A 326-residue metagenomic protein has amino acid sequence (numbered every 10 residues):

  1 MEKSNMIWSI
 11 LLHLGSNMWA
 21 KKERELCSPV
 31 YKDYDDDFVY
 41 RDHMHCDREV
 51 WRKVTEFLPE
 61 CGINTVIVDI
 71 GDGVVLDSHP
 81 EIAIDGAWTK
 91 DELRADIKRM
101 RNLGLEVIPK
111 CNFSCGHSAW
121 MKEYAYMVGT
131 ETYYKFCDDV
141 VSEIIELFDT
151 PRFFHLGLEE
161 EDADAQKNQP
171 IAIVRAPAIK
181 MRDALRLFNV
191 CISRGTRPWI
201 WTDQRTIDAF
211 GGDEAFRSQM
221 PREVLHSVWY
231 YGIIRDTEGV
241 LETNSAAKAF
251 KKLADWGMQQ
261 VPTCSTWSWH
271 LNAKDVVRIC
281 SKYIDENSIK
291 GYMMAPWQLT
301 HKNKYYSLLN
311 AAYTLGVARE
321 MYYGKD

Functional and structural regions predicted by a protein language model:
M1-S9: N-terminal amphipathic alpha-helix/helix-capping segment at the start of soluble metabolic enzymes
L11-L225: Aromatic-lined carbohydrate-binding surfaces of glycoside hydrolases
L12-G15, T202-Q204, W229-Y231, C264-W267 (+1 more regions): Structural motif
K90, T243-N244: Active-site-adjacent beta->alpha loops and helix N-cap segments on the catalytic face of soluble alpha/beta enzymes
H117, P151, H155, D164-N168 (+3 more regions): Charged, low-complexity C-terminal accessory regions
A125, W199-E242, A249, W269-I284: Substrate-binding cleft/loops of secretory-pathway carbohydrate-active enzymes
G195-R197, Q219-L225, A254-Q260, E286-I289: Glycine-enriched alpha-helix->loop->beta-strand junction motifs that scaffold or abut catalytic
W256-D326: Substrate-binding cleft of secreted/luminal carbohydrate-active enzymes
